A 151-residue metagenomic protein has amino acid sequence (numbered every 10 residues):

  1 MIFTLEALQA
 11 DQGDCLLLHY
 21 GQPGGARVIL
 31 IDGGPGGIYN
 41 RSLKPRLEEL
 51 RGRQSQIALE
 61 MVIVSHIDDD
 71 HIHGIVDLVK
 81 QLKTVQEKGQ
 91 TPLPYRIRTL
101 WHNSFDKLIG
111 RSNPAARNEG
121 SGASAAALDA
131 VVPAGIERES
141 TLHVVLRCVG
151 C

Functional and structural regions predicted by a protein language model:
M1-A58: Conserved beta-strand hairpin/beta-sheet module of binuclear metal-dependent hydrolase folds, prominently
M1-F3, Q81-C151: Flexible, acidic/histidine-containing loops and adjacent segments that form or flank the divalent-metal
Q9-C15, K44, M61, Q81 (+2 more regions): Generic hydrophobic/packing signal
L17-L18, H71-D77, R111-A115: A short acidic (Asp/Glu
A26-R27, R41-L100: Active-site metal-binding motif and surrounding structural segment of the metallo-beta-lactamase
P35-I38, I67-H71, D106-I109: Solvent-exposed loop/turn segments at secondary-structure junctions within structured extracellular/periplasmic domains
